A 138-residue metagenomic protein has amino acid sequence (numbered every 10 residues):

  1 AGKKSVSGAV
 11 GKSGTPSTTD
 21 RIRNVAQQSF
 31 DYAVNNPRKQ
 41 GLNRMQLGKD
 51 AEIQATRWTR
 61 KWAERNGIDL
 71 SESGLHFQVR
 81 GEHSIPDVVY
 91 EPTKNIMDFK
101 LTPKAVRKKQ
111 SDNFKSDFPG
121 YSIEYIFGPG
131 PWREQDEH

Functional and structural regions predicted by a protein language model:
K3-H138: Catalytic toxin/effector domains delivered as secreted proteins or via bacterial secretion systems
